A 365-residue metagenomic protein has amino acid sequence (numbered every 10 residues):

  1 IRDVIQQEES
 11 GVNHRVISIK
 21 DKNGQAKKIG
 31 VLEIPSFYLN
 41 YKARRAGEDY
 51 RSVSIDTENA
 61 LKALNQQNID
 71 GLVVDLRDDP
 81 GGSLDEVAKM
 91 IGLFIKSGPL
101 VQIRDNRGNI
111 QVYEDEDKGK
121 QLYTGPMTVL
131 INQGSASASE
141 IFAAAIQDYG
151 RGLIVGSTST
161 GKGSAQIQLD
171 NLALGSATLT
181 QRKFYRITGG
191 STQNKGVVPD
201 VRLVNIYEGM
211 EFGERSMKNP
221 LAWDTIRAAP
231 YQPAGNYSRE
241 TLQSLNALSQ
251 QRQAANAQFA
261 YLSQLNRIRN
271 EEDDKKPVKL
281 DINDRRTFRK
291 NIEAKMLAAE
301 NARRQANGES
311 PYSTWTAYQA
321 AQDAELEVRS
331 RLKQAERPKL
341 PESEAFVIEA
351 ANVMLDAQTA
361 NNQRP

Functional and structural regions predicted by a protein language model:
I1-D3, E33-S36, L76, I131 (+4 more regions): Flexible glycine-/small-residue-rich
I1-L172, S343: Cleft-lining beta-strand/loop regions that shape enzyme active-site pockets
V31, P99, P126, S176-T180 (+2 more regions): Generic structural signal for residues positioned in beta-strands
N68, N361-P365: Surface-exposed helix-capping loop/turn segments at secondary-structure junctions
Q121-G134, Q181-S191, Y231-N246: A broadly tuned preference for mixed-charge, low-complexity surface segments
A138, G150, S157, G161-F212: Polar, glycine-rich mid-to-C-terminal structural blocks that act as macromolecule-binding/assembly scaffolds
T192-N362: Conserved functional hotspot residues or short segments at active or partner-binding sites across diverse domains
